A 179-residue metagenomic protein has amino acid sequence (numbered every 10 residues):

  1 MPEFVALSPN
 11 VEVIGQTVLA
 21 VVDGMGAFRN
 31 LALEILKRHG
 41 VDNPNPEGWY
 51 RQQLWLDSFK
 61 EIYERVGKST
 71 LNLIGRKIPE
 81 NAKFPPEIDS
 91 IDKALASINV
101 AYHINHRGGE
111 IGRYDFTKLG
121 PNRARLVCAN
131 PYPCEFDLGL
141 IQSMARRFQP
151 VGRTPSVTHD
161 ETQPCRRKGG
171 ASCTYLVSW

Functional and structural regions predicted by a protein language model:
M1-R65: N-terminal leader/assembly segments
T17, G26-F28, D42, S69 (+4 more regions): Compositionally biased, intrinsically disordered low-complexity regions
V21-V22, G75, L95-I98, V157-T158 (+2 more regions): Generic hydrophobic, helix-prone segments enriched in Leu/Val/Ile
M25-F28, E47, G67, D115 (+2 more regions): Serine/threonine-rich low-complexity intrinsically disordered regions
G40-E135: Amphipathic interaction/junction segments at domain boundaries or subunit interfaces
R107-N130, C134, P150-W179: Short terminal or interdomain "cap/linker" segment that borders an active site or interface and mediates
E135-P150: Short, non-transmembrane amphipathic alpha-helical segments
